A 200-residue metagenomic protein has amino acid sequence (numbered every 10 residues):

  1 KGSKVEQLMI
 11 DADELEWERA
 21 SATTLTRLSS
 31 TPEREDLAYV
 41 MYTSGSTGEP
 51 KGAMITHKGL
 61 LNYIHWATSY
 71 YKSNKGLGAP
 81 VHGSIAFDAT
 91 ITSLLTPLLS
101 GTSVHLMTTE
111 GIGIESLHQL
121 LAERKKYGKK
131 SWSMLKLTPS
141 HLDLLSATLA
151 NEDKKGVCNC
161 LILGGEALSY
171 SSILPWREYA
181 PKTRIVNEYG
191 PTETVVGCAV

Functional and structural regions predicted by a protein language model:
K1-E16: Structural core segment of the AMP-binding/adenylate-forming
A12, W17-V200: Motif- and composition-driven signal specific to adenylation
